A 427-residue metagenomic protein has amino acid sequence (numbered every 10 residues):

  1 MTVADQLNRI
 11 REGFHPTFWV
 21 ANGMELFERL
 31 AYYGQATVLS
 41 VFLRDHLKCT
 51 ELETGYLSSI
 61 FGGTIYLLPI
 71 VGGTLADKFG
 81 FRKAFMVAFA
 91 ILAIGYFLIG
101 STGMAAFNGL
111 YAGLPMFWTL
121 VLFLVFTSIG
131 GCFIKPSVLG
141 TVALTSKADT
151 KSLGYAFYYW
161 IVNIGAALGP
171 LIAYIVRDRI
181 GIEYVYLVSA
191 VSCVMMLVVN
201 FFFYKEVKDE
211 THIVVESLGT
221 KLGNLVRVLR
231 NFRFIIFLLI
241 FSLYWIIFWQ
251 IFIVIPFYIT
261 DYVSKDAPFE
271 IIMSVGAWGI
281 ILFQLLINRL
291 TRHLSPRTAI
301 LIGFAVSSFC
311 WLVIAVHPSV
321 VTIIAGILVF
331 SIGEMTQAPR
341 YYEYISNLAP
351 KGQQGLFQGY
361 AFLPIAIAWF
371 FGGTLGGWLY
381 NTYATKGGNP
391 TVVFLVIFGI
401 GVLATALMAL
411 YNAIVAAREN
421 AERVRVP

Functional and structural regions predicted by a protein language model:
T2-H15, E210-L239: Juxtamembrane intracellular "pre-TM" segments in multi-pass secondary transporters
T37-E53, I253-E270: Short amphipathic helix-loop junctions that connect adjacent transmembrane helices in Major Facilitator Superfamily/SLC
I65-L67, F269-R292, G303: Transmembrane alpha-helices of Major Facilitator/SLC transporters
L68-F81, R177, L282-P296, Y380: Helix-to-loop junctions at the C-terminal end of transmembrane segments in multipass secondary transporters
R82, L114, I175-V191, W378-V402: A membrane-interface helix-boundary motif in multi-pass transporters
A90-P115, A305-P318: C-terminal ends and interior cores of transmembrane alpha-helices in multi-pass membrane transporters/permeases
S152-R177, S192-C193, A361-T374: Glycine-rich segments within core transmembrane alpha-helices of 12-TM secondary carriers
M195-V207, L395-P427: Multi-pass alpha-helical transporter architecture, strongest for 12-TM Major Facilitator/SLC carriers used
